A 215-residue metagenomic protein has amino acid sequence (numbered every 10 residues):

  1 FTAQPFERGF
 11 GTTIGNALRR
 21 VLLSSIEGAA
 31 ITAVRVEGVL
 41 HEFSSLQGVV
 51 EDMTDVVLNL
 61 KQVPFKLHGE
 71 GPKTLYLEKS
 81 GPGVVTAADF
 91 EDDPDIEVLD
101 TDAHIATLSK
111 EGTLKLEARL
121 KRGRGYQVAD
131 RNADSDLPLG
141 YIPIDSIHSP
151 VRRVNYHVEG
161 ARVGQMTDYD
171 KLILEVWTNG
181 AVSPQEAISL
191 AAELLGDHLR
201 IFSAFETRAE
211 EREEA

Functional and structural regions predicted by a protein language model:
F1-A215: Protein-protein interaction/assembly regions in multi-subunit complexes
